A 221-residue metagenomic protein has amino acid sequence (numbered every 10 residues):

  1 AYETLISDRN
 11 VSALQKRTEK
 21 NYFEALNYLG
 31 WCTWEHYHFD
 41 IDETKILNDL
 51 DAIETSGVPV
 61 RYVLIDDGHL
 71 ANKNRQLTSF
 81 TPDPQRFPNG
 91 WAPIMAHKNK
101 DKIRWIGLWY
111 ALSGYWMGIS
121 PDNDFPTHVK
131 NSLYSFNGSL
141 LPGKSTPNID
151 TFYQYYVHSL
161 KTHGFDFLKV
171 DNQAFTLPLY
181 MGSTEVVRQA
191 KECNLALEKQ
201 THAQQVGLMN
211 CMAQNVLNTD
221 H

Functional and structural regions predicted by a protein language model:
A1-Y62, T81-F87, K98, W105 (+1 more regions): Carbohydrate-recognition beta-sandwich/jelly-roll modules in extracellular/periplasmic carbohydrate-active proteins
P59-H221: Aromatic- and carboxylate-enriched substrate-binding clefts and catalytic-loop regions of carbohydrate-active enzymes
